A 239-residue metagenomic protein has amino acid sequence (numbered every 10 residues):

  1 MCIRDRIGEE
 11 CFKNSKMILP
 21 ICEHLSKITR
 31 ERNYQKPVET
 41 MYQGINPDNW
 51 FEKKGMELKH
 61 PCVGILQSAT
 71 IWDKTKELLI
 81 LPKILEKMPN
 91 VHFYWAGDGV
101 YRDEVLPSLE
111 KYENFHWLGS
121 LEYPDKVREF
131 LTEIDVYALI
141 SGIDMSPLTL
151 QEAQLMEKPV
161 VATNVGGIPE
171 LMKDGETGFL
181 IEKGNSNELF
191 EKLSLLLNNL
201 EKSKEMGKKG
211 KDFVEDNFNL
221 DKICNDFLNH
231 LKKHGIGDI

Functional and structural regions predicted by a protein language model:
R4-I18: Membrane-proximal helix-turn-helix segments that form the acceptor-binding/catalytic region of lipid-linked
R30-R32, G44-H60, K74: Acidic anion/phosphate-binding donor-loop and adjacent secondary structure in glycosyltransferase catalytic cores
M56-K76, P82-L85, Y94: Conserved donor-binding/catalytic core segment of Leloir-type glycosyltransferases
L106-E122: Nucleotide-activated donor-binding/catalytic signature segment of Leloir-type glycosyltransferases, i.e., the conserved
G142: Aromatic "clamp/platform" in nucleotide-sugar-dependent glycosyltransferases that forms part of the donor/acceptor
P159-A162, M172: Short hydrophobic beta-strand element within catalytic cores of glycosyltransferases and related nucleotide-activated
D174-G175, F179-S186, L195-E201: Conserved acidic donor-binding segment of nucleotide-sugar-dependent glycosyltransferases
E188, L195, K202-D216, I223-N229: A short, well-ordered alpha-helix in the C-terminal region of glycosyltransferases
